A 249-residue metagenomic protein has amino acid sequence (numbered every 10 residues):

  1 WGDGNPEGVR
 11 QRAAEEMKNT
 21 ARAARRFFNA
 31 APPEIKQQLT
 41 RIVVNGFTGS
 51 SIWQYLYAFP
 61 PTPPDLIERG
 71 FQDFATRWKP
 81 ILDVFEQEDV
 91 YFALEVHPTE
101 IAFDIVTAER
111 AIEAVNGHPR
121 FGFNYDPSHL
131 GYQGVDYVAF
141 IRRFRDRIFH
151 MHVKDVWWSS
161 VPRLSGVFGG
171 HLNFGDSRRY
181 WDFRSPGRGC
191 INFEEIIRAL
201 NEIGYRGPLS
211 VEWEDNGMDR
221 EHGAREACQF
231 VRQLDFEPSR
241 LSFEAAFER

Functional and structural regions predicted by a protein language model:
W1-F123, E221: Active-site acidic/histidine proton-transfer and metal-coordination neighborhood in alpha/beta enzyme cores
R12-A23, Q133-R142, F193-I196: Short, acidic/polar
G49, V156, W213-E214: Flexible loop residues that form catalytic and substrate-binding hotspots at small-molecule/glycan-binding clefts
E68-C190, S239, F243, F247: Acidic/histidine-rich catalytic cores of soluble enzymes
R188-E202: A short, acidic, amphipathic alpha-helical segment used as a generic capping/interface helix at domain edges
S210-D219: A short, acidic, flexible beta-alpha connecting loop/helix-capping segment that sits on the rim of active
R220-R240, F247: C-terminal helical cap(s) of enzyme catalytic domains, especially alpha/beta-barrels
